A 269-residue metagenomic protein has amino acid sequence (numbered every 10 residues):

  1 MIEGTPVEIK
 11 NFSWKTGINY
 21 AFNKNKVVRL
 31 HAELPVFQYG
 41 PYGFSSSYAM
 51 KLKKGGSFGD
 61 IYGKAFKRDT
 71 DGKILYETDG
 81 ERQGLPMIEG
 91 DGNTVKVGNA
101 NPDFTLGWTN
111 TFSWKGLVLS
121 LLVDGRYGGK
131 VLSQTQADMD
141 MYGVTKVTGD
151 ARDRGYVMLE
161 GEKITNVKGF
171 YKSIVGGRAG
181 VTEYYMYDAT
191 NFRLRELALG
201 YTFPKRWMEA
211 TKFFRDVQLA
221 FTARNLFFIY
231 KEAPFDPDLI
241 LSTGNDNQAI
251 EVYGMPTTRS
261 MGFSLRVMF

Functional and structural regions predicted by a protein language model:
G4-A100: Conserved small-residue
P6, Y20-K26, W114-G116, G125-G129 (+4 more regions): Transmembrane beta-strands of outer-membrane beta-barrel pores
K10, G116-L121, R206-W207: Repeated loop/turn-to-beta-strand initiation elements of outer-membrane beta-barrel proteins
F12, P102-L106, T190-R195, T257-M261: Residues that define the transmembrane beta-barrel architecture of outer-membrane proteins
K15, N25-G40, G129-Y156, I229-L239: Outer-membrane beta-barrel and related beta-rich outer-membrane complex signature in Gram-negative bacteria
T16-I18, L121, L219-F221, L265: Membrane-embedded beta-strand positions of outer-membrane beta-barrel proteins
G40-Y62, K67-R68, R154-E162, A179 (+1 more regions): C-terminal beta-signal and terminal closure region of outer-membrane beta-barrel proteins
R126-R224: Extracytoplasmic gating/loop element in the C-terminal half of outer-membrane beta-barrel translocons and assembly
